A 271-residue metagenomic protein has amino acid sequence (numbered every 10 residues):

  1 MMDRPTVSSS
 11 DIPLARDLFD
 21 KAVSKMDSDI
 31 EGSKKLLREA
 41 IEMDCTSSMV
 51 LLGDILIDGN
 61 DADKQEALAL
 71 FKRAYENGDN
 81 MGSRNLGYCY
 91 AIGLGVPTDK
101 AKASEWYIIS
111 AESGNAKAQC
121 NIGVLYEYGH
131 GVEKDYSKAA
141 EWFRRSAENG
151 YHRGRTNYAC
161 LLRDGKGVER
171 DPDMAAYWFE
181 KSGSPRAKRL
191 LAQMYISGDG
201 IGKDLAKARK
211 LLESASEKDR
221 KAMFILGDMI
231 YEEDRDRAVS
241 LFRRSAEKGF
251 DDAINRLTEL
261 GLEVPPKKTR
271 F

Functional and structural regions predicted by a protein language model:
M2-S9, G249-F271: Terminal, low-structured helical/coil segments at or just beyond the last alpha-helical repeat
D3-D17, E213-S216: TPR-adjacent "capping" and linker segments in tetratricopeptide-repeat scaffold/adaptor proteins
D11-P13, M43-T46, G59, N77-N80 (+12 more regions): Short helix-capping/linker turns of helical repeat alpha-solenoids
L18-M26, M49-D58, S83, G87-I92 (+6 more regions): Hydrophobic face of amphipathic alpha-helices that form TPR/SEL1-like repeat modules and related alpha-solenoid
K72-G95, A101-G131: A generic tandem-repeat structural signature
